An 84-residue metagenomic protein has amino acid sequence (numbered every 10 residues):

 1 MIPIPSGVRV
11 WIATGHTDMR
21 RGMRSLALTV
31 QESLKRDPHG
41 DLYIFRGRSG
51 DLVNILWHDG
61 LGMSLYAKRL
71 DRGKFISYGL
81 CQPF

Functional and structural regions predicted by a protein language model:
M1-F84: Polybasic/polar functional segments that serve as interface/processing modules
